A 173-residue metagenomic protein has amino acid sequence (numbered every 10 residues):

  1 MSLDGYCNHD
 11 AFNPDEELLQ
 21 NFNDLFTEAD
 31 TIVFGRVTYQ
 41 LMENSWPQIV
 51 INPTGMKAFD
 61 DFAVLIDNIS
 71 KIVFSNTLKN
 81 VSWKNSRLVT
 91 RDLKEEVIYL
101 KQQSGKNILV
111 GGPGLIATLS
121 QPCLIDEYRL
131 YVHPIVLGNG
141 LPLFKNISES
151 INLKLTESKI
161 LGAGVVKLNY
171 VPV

Functional and structural regions predicted by a protein language model:
M1-V173: Enzymes that bind and transform nitrogen-containing heteroaromatic metabolites
